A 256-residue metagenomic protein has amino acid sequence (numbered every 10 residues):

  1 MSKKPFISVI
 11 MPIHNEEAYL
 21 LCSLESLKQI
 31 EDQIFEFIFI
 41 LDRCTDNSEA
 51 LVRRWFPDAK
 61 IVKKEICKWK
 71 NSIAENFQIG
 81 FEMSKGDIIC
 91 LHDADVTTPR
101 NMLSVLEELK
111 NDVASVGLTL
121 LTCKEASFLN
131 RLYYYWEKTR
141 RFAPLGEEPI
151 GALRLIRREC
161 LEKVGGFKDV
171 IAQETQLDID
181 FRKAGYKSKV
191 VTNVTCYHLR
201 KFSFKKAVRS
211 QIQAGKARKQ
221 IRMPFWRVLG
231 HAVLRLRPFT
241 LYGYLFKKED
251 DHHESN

Functional and structural regions predicted by a protein language model:
E25-I34: Short, acidic, metal-binding catalytic loop of nucleotide-sugar glycosyltransferases
F35-C44, K63-E65: Short beta-strand/loop segment that forms part of the nucleotide-sugar
L41-A50, V96: A conserved acidic beta->alpha catalytic loop
C67-S84: Glycine-rich, basic loop-to-helix element that forms the pyrophosphate-binding segment of sugar-nucleotide handling
D87-T97: Short beta-strand-to-loop acidic/aromatic patch adjacent to the donor-nucleotide binding site
T97-F128: Conserved donor NDP-sugar-binding/catalytic core segment of glycosyltransferases
C123-K124, K138-I156: A recurrent flexible, glycine/aromatic-enriched loop bordering the glycosyltransferase active site that acts as
F204-N256: Non-catalytic, C-terminal membrane-associated alpha-helical segments of glycosyltransferases
